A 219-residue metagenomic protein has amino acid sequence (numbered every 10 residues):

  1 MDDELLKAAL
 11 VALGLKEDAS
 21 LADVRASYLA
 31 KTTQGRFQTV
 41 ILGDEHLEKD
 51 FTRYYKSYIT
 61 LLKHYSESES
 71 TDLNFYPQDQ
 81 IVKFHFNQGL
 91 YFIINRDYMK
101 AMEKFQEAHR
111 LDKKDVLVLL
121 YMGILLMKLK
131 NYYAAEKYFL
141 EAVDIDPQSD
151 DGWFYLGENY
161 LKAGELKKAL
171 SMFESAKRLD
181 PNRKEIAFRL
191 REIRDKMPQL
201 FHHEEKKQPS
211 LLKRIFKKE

Functional and structural regions predicted by a protein language model:
M1-L42, H46-K49, R53-S66, Q88: N-terminal J-domain/J-like co-chaperone modules of DnaJ/Hsp40 proteins
V82, Y98, V116-L117, Y132 (+2 more regions): Helix-start (N-cap) detector for alpha-helical repeat units in TPR-like alpha-solenoids, especially tetratricopeptide
